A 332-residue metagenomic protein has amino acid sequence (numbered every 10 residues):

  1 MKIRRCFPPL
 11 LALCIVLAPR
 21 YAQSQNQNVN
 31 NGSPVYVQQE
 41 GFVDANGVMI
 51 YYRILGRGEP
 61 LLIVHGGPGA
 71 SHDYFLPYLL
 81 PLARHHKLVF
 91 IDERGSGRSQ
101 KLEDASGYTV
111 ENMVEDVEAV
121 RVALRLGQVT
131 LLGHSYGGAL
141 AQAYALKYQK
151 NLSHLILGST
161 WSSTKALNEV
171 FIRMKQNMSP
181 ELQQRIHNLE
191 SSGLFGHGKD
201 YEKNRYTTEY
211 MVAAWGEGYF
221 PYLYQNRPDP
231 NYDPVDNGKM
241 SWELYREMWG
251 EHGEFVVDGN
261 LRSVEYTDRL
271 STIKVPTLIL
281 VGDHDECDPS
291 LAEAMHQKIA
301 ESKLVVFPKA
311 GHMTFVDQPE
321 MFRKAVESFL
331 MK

Functional and structural regions predicted by a protein language model:
V48-K101: Conserved HGGG/HGGXW glycine-rich cap/lid loop of the alpha/beta-hydrolase fold
E93-Y136: Active-site loop/oxyanion-hole signature of alpha/beta-hydrolase fold enzymes
G127-R173: Conserved hydrolase catalytic core segment
I156-D200: Flexible "cap/lid" loop of the alpha/beta hydrolase fold
G193-H252, N260, R269: Conserved alpha/beta-hydrolase catalytic His-Asp/Glu region
I273, I279-V281: Short beta-strand/loop motif that positions the catalytic acidic residue of the alpha/beta-hydrolase fold
E286-L291: Conserved alpha/beta-hydrolase "acid-adjacent" motif
S302-K332: Catalytic active-site module of serine/aspartate enzymes centered on a nucleophile-bearing elbow/loop
